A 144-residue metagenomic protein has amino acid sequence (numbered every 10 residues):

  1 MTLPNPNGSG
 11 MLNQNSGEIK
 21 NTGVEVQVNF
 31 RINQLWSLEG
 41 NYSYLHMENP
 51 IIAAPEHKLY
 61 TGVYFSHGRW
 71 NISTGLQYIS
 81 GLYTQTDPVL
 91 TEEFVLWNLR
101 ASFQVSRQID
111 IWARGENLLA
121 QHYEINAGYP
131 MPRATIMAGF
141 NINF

Functional and structural regions predicted by a protein language model:
T2-P4: Short, flexible, mixed-charge acidic loops at enzyme active sites
P6-L82, D110, L119: Gram-negative outer-membrane beta-barrel transporters
T22-V26, H57-T61, V95-A101, A134-A138: Hydrophobic, lipid-facing positions within transmembrane beta-strands of outer-membrane proteins
N33-Q34, G62, R69, T74 (+4 more regions): Outer-membrane beta-barrel porins/channels
L38, G81-Y83, L99-F144: C-terminal beta-signal and adjacent terminal beta-strands/loops of Gram-negative outer-membrane beta-barrel proteins
M47-A54, T86-T91, E124-M131: Solvent-exposed loop/turn segments connecting transmembrane beta-strands in outer-membrane beta-barrel proteins
I79-G81, V89-N98: Outer-membrane beta-barrel transmembrane domain signature
